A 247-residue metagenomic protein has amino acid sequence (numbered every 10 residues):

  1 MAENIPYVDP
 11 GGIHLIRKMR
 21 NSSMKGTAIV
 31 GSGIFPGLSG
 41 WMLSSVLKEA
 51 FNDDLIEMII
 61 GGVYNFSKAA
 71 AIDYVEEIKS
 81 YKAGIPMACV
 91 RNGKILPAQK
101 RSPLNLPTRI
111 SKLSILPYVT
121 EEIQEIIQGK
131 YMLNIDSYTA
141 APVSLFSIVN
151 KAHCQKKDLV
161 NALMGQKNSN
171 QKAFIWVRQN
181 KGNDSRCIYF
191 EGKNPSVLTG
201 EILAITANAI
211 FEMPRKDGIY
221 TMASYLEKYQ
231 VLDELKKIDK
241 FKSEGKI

Functional and structural regions predicted by a protein language model:
M1-G84, E125: Glycine-/Pro-rich loop/turn segments that contact NAD(P) or position catalytic residues in Rossmann-like domains
N4, K130, K236-K240: Glycine-centered loop/turn motif at secondary-structure junctions
D9, V30, D136, E244-G245: A generic structural-conservation signal
V30-G31, S114, I219: Conserved short-loop catalytic and cofactor-binding motifs
S39-M42, E122, L198-L203: Catalytic-loop motifs flanking and including active-site residues across diverse enzymes
K48-N52, Y131, N208-K216: Generic secondary-structure signature for well-ordered alpha-helical cores
A50-C187: Active-site-lining helix/loop region of Rossmann-like oxidoreductase modules
F146-I247: C-terminal active-site/capping subdomain that shapes the small-molecule cofactor and substrate pocket of enzyme
